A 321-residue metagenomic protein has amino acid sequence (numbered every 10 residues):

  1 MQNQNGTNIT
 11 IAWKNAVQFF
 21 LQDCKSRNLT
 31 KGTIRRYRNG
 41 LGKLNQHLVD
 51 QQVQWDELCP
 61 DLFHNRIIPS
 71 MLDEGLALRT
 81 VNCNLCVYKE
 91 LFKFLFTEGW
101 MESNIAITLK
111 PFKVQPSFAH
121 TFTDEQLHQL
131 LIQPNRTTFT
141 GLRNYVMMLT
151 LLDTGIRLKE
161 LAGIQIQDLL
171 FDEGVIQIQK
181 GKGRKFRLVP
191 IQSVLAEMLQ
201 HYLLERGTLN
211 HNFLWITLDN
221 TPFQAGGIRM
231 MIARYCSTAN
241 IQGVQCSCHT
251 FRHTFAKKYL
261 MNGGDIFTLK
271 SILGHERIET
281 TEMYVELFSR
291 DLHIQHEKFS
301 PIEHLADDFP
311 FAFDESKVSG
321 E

Functional and structural regions predicted by a protein language model:
M1-E321: Conserved catalytic core of the tyrosine transesterase superfamily
